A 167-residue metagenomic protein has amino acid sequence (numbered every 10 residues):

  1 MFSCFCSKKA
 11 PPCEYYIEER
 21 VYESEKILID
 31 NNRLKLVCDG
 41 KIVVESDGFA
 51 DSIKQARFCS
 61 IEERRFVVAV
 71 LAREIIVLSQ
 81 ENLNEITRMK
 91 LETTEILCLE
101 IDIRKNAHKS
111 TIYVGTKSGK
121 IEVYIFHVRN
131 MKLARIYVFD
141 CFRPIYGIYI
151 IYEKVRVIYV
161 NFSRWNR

Functional and structural regions predicted by a protein language model:
S3-E23, A50-E62, C98-H108, G147-R156: Structural signature of eukaryotic scaffold interfaces centered on beta-propeller domains
K26-D30, K35, F66-L71, I112-T116 (+1 more regions): Conserved beta-strand element within WD40/beta-propeller blades
L34-K35, I76-V77, T87, E122 (+1 more regions): WD40 beta-propeller blade core
G40-G48, N84-K90, K132-F139: A short beta-strand motif characteristic of beta-propeller blades
D47-I53, K90-L97, F139-I145: WD40/WD-repeat beta-propeller blade N-cap
S52, F58-S79, N84: Alpha-solenoid helical-repeat scaffolds
N106, G119, W165-N166: Short glycine/acidic-enriched loop and turn motifs that connect beta-strands
I125-M131: Short loop/turn segments immediately following beta-strands, especially the blade-tip and inter-blade linker loops
